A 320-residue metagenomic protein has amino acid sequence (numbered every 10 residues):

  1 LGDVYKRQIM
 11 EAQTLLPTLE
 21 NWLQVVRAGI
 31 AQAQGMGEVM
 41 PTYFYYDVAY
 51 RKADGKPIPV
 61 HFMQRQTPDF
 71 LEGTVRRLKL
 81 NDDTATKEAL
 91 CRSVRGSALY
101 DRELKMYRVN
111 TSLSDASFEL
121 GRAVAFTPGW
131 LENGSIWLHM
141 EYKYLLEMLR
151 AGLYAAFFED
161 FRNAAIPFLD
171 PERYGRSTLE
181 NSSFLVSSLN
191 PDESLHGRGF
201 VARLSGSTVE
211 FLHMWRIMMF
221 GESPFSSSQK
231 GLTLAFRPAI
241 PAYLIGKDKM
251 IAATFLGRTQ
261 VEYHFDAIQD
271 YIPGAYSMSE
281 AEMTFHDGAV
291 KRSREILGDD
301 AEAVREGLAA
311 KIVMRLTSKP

Functional and structural regions predicted by a protein language model:
G2-P320: Acidic, mature catalytic/reactive cores of soluble proteins
